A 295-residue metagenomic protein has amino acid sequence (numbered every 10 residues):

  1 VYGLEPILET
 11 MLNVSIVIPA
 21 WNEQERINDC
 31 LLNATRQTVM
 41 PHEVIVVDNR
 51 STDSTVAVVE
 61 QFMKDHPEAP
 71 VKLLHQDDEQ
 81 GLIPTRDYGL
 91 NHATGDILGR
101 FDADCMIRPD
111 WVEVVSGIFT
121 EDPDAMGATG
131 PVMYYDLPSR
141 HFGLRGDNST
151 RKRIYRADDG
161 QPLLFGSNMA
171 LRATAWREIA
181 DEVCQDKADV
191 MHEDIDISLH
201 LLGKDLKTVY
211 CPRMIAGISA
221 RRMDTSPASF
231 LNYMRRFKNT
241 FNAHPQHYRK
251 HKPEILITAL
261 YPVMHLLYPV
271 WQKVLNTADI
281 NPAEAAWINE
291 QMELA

Functional and structural regions predicted by a protein language model:
E23-R36: Short, well-formed alpha-helical segments that are part of the catalytic scaffolds of diverse glycosyltransferases
N33, D48-A57, D78, C105: A conserved acidic beta->alpha catalytic loop
Q76-A93: Glycine-rich, basic loop-to-helix element that forms the pyrophosphate-binding segment of sugar-nucleotide handling
L98: Short aromatic/hydrophobic "clamp" motif used to bind/position activated sugar donors
D110-H141: Conserved donor NDP-sugar-binding/catalytic core segment of glycosyltransferases
G130-P131, F142-P162: Short, flexible, basic/aromatic active-site loop/helix in glycosyltransferases
A188-I197: Acidic donor-binding loop at a coil-to-helix junction in glycosyltransferase catalytic cores that engages
N242-A295: Terminal low-complexity segments of carbohydrate-biosynthetic enzymes
